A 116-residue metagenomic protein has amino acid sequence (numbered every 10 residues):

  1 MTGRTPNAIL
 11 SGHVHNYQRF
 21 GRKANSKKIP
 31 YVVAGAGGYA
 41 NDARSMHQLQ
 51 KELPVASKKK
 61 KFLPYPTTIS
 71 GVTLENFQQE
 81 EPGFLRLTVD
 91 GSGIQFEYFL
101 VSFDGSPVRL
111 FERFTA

Functional and structural regions predicted by a protein language model:
R4-L10, V14-A116: Metal-dependent phosphoesterase/phosphodiesterase active-site architecture
